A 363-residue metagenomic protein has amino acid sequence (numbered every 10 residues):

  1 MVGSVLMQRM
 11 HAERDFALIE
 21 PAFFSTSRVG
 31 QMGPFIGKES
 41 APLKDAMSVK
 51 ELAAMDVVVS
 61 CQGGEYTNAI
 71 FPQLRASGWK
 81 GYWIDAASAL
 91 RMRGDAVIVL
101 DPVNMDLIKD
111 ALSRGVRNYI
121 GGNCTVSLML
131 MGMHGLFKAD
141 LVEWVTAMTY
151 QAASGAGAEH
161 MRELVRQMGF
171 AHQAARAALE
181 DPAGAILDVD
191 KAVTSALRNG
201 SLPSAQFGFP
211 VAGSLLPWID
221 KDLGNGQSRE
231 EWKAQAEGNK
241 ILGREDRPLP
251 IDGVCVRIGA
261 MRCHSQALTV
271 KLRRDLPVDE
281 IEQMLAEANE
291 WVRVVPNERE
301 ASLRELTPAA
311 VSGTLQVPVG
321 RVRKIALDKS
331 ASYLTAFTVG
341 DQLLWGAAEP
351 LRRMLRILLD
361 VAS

Functional and structural regions predicted by a protein language model:
M1-Q206, D246-P250, V317-P318, V322-D328 (+2 more regions): N-terminal Rossmann-like NAD(P) cofactor-binding subdomain of oxidoreductases, focused on the glycine-rich
V58, A153-S363: Charged docking surfaces used in two-component/phosphorelay signaling
